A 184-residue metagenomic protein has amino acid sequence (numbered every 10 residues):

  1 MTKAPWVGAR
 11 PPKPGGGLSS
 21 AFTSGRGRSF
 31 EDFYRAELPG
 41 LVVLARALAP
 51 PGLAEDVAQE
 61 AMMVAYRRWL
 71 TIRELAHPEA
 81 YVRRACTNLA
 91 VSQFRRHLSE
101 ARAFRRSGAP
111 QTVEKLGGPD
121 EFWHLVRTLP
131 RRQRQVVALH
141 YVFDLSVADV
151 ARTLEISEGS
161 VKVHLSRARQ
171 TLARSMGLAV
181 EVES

Functional and structural regions predicted by a protein language model:
T2-P14, S19-V43: A short, charge-rich alpha-helical start-of-domain segment used by transcription regulators
T23-D32, V42-E60, W69-A76: Short, charged helix-capping/linker segments at alpha-helix termini
L41, A45, A54-A65, A85 (+3 more regions): Short, small-hydrophobic-rich alpha-helical interface motif
P51, M62-H77, S92, R96-L98 (+1 more regions): Sigma70-family region 2
L70-R73, A85-R106, K115: Arg/Lys-rich amphipathic alpha helix in sigma70-family domain 2
T87, V91, L154-L178: DNA-recognition helix of helix-turn-helix
E121-L129: Short amphipathic alpha-helical boundary/capping segments
V136-H140: A short pre-motif secondary-structure segment
